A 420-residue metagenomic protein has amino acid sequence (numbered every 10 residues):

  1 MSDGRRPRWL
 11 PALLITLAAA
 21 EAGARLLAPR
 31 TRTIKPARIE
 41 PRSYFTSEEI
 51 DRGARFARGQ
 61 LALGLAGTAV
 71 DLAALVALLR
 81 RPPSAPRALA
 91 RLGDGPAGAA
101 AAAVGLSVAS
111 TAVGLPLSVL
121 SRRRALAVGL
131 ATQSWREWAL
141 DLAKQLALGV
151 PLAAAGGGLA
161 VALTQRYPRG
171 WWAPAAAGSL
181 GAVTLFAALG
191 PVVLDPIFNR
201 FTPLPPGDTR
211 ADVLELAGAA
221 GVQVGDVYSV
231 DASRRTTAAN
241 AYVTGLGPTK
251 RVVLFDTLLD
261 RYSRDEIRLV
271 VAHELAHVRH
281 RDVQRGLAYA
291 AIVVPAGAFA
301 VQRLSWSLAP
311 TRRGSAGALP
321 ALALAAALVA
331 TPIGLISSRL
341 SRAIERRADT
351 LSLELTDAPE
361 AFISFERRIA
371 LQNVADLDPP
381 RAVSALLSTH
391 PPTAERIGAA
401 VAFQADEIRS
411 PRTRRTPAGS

Functional and structural regions predicted by a protein language model:
M1-L13: Start-transfer (signal-anchor) and selected internal transmembrane alpha helices of multi-pass inner/ER membrane
L10-L13, A19-G314, A327, P332-S420: Polar-ligand-bearing catalytic/cofactor-coordination segments of membrane-embedded or membrane-tethered inner-membrane
R313-A321: N-terminal signal-anchor/signal peptide hydrophobic helix marking the start of the first transmembrane segment
